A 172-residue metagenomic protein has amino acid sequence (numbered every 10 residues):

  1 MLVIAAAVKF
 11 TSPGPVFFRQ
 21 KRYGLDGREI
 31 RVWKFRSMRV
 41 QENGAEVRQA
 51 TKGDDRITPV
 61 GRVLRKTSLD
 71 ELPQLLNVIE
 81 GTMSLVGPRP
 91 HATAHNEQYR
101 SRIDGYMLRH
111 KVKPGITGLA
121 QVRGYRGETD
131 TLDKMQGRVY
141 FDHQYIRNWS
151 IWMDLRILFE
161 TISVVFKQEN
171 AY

Functional and structural regions predicted by a protein language model:
M1-Q41, N77, I151-Y172: A hydrophobic, helix-centered structural microdomain
L2, A50-K113, I157-V165: A short, structured surface patch at a secondary-structure boundary
A6-F10, L25, N96-Q98, L108-R109 (+1 more regions): Intrinsically disordered, low-complexity segments enriched in polar/charged residues with Gly/Pro, especially when
G14, G24-G27, E46, G61 (+6 more regions): Glycine-centered flexibility sites
V16-R56, T117-Y140: Short, glycine-rich, amphipathic interfacial segments at transmembrane boundaries or analogous
V40-N43, R62-R65, S84, Y140 (+2 more regions): A broad detector of the eukaryotic-type serine/threonine protein kinase catalytic domain
G105-Y172: C-terminal terminal-structure detector
